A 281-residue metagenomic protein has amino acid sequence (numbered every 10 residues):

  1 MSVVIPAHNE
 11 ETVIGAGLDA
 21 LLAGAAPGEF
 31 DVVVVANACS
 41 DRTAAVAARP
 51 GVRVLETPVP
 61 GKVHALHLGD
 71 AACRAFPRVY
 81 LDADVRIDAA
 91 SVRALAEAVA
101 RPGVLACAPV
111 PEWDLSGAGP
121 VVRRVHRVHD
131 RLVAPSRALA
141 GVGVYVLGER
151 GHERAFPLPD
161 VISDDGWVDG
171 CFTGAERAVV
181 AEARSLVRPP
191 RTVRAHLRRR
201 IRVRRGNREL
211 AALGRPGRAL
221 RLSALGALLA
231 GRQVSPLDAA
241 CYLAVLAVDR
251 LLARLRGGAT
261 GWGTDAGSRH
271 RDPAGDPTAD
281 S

Functional and structural regions predicted by a protein language model:
M1-S2, D31, W167: Cell-envelope/extracellular polymer assembly enzymes that use nucleotide-activated donors
N9-A25: Short, well-formed alpha-helical segments that are part of the catalytic scaffolds of diverse glycosyltransferases
T12-A16, S40-R49, A90: Acidic helix N-cap motif at the loop->helix transition within catalytic regions of sugar-transfer enzymes
A20, A36-A44, V59: A conserved acidic beta->alpha catalytic loop
F30-D31, A44-A72: Conserved donor nucleotide-binding strand/loop of the catalytic core
R78: Short aromatic/hydrophobic "clamp" motif used to bind/position activated sugar donors
A89-P120: Conserved donor NDP-sugar-binding/catalytic core segment of glycosyltransferases
P189-P190, R198, R202-S281: Terminal low-complexity segments of carbohydrate-biosynthetic enzymes
